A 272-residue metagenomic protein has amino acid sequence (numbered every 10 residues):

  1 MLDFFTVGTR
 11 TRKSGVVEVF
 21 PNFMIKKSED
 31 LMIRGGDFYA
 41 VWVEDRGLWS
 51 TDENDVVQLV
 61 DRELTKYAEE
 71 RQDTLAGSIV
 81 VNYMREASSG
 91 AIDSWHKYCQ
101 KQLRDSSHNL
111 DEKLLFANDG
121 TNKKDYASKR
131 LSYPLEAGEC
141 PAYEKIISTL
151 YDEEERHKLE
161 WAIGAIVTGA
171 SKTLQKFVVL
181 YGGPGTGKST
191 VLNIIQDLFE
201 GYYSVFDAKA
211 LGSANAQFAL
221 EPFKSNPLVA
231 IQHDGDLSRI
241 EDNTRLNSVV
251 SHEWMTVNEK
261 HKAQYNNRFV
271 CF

Functional and structural regions predicted by a protein language model:
M1-Y126, H252, R268-F269: Intein modules and their embedded homing endonuclease domains
D30-D55, R104-L228: P-loop NTPase catalytic core of nucleic-acid-dependent motor ATPases
L59, E63, V191-I194, P222 (+1 more regions): Alpha-helical scaffold elements adjacent to nucleotide-binding pockets in ATP/GTP-utilizing enzyme cores
L64-R71, A170-S171, I194, L198-Y203 (+2 more regions): A generic secondary-structure signal for well-formed alpha-helical elements
E200, N243-Q264: Conserved catalytic/switch belt of AAA+ P-loop NTPases
F218-S225, N258-F272: AAA+/SF3 P-loop NTPase mechanochemical coupling elements
I231, E253-V257, F272: Conserved catalytic/coupling elements of P-loop NTPase cores
H233-G235: Walker B catalytic acidic pair
